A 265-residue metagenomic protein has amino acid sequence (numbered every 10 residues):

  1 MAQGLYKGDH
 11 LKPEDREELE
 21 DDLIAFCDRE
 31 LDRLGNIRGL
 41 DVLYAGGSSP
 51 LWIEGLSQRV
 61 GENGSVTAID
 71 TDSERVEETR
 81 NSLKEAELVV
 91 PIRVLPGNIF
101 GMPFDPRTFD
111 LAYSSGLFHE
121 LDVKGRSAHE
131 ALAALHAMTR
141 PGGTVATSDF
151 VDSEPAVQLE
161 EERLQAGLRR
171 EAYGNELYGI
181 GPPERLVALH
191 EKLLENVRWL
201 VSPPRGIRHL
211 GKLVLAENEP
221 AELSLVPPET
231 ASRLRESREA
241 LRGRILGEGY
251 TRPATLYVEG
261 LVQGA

Functional and structural regions predicted by a protein language model:
M1-A25: Class I SAM-dependent methyltransferase Rossmann-like catalytic core, especially the SAM/SAH-binding loop
L19-L40, G55: Conserved alpha-helix/loop element of class I SAM-dependent methyltransferases that forms part of the SAM/SAH-binding
L43, S48-G101: Class I SAM-dependent methyltransferase SAM/SAH-binding core
F100-A112: A short acidic, Gly/Pro-enriched loop at the edge of an enzyme's catalytic core that lines a small-molecule cofactor
D110-R126: A short SAM/SAH-binding and catalytic strip from SAM-dependent methyltransferases
A128-P141: A short glycine-rich, Lys/Arg-flanked "PGG" loop and its adjoining helix->strand segment in the class I
A146-G167: Conserved class I S-adenosyl-L-methionine
R198-A265: Conserved Class I S-adenosyl-L-methionine
